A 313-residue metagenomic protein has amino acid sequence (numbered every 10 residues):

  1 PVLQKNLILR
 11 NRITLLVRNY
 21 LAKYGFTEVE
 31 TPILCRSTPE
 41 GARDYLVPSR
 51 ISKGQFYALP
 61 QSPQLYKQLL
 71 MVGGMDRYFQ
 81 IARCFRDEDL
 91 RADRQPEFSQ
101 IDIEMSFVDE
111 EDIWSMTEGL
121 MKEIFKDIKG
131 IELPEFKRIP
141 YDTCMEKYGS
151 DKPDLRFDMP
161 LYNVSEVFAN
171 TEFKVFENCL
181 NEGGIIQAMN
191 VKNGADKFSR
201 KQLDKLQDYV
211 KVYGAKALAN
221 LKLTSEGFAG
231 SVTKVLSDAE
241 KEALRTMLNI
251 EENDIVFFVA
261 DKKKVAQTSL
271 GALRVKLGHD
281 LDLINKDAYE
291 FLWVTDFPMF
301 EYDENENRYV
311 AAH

Functional and structural regions predicted by a protein language model:
P1-H313: Class II aminoacyl-tRNA synthetase catalytic cores and aaRS-like
